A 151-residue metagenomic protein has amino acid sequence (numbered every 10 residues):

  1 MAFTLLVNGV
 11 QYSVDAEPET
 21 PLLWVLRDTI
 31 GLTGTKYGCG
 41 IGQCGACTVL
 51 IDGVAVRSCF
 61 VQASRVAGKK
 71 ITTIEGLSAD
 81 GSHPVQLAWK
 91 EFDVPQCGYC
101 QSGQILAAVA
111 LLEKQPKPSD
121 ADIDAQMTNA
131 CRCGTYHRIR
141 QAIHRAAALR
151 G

Functional and structural regions predicted by a protein language model:
M1-G151: Signature of N-terminal electron-transfer/Fe-S-associated modules in redox systems
